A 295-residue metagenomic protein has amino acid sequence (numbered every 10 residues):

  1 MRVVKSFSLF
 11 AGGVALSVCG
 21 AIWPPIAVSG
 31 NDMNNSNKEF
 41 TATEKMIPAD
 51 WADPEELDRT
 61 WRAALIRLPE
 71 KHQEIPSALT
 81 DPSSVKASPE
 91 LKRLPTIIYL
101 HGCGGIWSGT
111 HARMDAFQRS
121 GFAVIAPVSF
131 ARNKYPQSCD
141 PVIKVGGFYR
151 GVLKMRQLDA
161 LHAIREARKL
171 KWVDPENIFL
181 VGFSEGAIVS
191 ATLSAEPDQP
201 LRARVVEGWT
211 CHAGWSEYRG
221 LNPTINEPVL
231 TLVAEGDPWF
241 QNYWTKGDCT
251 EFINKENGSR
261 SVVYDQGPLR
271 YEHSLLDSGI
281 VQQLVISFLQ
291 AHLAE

Functional and structural regions predicted by a protein language model:
M1-V14: Bacterial N-terminal signal peptides that target proteins for export
A15-K86: An N-terminal hydrophobic leader/cap segment in hydrolases
T60-V173: Serine-hydrolase catalytic machinery in alpha/beta-hydrolase-like enzymes
C103-I106, F130-K134, E185-I188, T210-A213 (+2 more regions): Solvent-exposed loop/turn segments at secondary-structure junctions within structured extracellular/periplasmic domains
A126-P127, G182, T231-V233: Hydrophobic residues in well-ordered beta-strands that form the structural core
R165-T224: Primarily recognizes the serine-hydrolase "nucleophile elbow" in alpha/beta-hydrolase and SGNH/GDSL folds
A203-Q266: The feature captures the conserved acid-bearing segment of alpha/beta-hydrolase catalytic domains
G258-E295: C-terminal catalytic histidine-bearing segment of alpha/beta-hydrolase fold enzymes
